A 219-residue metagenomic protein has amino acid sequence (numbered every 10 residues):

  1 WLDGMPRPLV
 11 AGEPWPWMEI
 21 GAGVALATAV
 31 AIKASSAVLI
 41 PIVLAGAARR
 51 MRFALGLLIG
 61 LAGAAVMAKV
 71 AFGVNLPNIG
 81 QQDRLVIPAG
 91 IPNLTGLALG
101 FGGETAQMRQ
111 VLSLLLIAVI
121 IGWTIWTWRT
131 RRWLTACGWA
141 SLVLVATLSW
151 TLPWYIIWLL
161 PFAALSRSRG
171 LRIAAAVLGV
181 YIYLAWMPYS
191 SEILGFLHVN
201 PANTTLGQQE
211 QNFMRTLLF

Functional and structural regions predicted by a protein language model:
W1-M18, T130: Membrane-interface transmembrane helices that cradle and orient dolichyl/undecaprenyl
L2-G4, L26, I42-G46, A64 (+2 more regions): Hydrophobic transmembrane alpha-helices
G12-A34, V38-L44, W139-A146: Membrane-interface alpha helices of multi-pass inner-membrane proteins
T28-K33, A45-A48, A146-T151, L165-S166 (+1 more regions): Transmembrane helix irregularities
A37, T151-W158: Replace "multi-pass membrane enzymes" with "multi-pass membrane proteins
V38-A62: Perimembrane helix-loop-helix junctions
L57, A64-S141, T147-W150, S166-F219: Transmembrane helical bundles and short interhelical boundary loops of multi-pass, membrane-embedded
L116-I117, I156-L160: Hydrophobic core segments of transmembrane alpha-helices in multi-pass, intramembrane catalytic enzymes
